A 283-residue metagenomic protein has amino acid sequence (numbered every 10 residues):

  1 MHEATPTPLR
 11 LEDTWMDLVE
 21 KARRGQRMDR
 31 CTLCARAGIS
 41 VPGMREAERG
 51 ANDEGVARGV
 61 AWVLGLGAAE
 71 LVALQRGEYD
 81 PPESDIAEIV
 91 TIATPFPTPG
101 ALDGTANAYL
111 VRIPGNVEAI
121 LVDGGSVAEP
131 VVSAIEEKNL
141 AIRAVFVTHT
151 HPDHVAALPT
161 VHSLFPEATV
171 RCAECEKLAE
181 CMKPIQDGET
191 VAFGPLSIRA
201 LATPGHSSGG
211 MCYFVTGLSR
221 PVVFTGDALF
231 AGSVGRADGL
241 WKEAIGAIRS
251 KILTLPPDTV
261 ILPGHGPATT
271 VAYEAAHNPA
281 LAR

Functional and structural regions predicted by a protein language model:
M1-Q26: A short, Lys/Arg-rich alpha-helix, primarily the initiator
H2-T5, V117, S207-R283: Metallo-beta-lactamase
R23, C34, A61: The alpha-helix within a helix-turn-helix
Q26-M44: Short alpha-helical DNA-recognition segment
G55-E70: DNA major-groove recognition helix of helix-turn-helix/homeodomain DNA-binding modules
D85-K138, Y213-G226, A231-G232: Conserved beta-strand hairpin/beta-sheet module of binuclear metal-dependent hydrolase folds, prominently
G104, A119, V127-S197, P221 (+1 more regions): Active-site HxH/HxHxD metal-binding segment of metal-dependent hydrolases
L110, T190-G217: Core dinuclear metal-dependent hydrolase active-site scaffold
